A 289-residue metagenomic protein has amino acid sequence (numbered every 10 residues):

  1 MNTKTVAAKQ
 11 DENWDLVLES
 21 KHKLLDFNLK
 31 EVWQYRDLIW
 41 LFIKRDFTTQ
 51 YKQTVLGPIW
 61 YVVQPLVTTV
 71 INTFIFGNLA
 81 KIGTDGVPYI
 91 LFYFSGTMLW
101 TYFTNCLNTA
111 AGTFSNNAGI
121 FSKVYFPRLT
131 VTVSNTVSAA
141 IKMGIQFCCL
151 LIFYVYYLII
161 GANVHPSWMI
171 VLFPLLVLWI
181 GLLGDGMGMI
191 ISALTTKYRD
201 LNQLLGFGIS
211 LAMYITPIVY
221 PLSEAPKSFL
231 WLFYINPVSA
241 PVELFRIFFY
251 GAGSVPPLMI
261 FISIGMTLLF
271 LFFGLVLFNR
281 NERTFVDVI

Functional and structural regions predicted by a protein language model:
M1-I289: Hydrophobic transmembrane alpha-helices and immediately adjacent juxtamembrane helices of multi-pass inner-membrane
